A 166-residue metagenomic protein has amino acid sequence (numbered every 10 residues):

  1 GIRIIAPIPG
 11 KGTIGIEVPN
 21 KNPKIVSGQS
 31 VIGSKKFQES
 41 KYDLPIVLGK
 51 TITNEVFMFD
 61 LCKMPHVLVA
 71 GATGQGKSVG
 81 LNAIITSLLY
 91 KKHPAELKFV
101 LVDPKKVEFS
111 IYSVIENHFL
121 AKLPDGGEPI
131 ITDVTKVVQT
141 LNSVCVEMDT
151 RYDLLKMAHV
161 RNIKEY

Functional and structural regions predicted by a protein language model:
I2: Divalent-cation
I5-E17, I25, S30, K35-R161: P-loop NTPase catalytic phosphate-binding loop
N20: Surface-exposed substrate-engagement region within the catalytic domains of secreted or surface-exposed extracellular
I163-Y166: Short, intrinsically disordered, charge-balanced linker/junction segments flanking boundaries in proteins
